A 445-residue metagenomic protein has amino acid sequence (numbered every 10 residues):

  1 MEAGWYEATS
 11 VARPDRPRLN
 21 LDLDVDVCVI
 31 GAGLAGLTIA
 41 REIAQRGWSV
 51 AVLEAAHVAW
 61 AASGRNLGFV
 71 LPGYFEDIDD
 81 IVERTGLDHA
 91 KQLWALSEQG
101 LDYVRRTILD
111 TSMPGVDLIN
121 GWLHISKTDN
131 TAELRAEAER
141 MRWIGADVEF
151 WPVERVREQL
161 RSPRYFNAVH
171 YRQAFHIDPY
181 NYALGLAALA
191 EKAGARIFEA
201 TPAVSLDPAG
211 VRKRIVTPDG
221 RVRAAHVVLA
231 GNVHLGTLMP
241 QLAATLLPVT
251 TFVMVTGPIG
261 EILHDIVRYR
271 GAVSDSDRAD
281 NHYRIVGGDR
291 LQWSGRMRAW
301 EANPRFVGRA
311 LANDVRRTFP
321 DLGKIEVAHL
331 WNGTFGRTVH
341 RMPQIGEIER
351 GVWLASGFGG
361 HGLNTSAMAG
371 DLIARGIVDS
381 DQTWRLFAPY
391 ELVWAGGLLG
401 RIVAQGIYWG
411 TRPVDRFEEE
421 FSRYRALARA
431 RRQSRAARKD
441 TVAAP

Functional and structural regions predicted by a protein language model:
M1-V27, K439-D440: Extreme N-terminal leader/targeting segments of oxidoreductases
V25-V52: N-terminal Rossmann-like FAD-binding beta1-loop-alpha1 element of flavoenzymes
Q45-R65: Glycine-rich FAD pyrophosphate-binding loop
R65-A95: Glycine-rich active-site loop/strand segments that organize a redox cofactor
R84-L189: Rossmann-like flavin
D102, D110-L118, A203-S205, G210-V211 (+3 more regions): Active-site substrate-recognition segment that forms the wall of the catalytic cavity or substrate channel
R140, F166-A225: Helical element adjacent to the flavin cofactor pocket in flavoenzyme catalytic cores
E301-N303, G308-E419, Y424: C-terminal catalytic lobe of FAD-dependent flavoproteins
